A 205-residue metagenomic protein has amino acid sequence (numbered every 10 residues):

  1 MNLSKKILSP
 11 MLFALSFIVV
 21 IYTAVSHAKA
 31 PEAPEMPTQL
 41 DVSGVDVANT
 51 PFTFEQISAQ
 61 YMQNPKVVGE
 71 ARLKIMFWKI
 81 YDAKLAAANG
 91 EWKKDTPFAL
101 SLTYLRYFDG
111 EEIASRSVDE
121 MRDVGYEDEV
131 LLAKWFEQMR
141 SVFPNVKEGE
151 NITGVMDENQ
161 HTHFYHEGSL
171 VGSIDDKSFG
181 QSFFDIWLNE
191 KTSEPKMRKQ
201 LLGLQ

Functional and structural regions predicted by a protein language model:
L3-F13: Bacterial N-terminal signal peptides that target proteins for export
M11-I21: Bacterial N-terminal signal peptides
T23-A30: Boundary at the C-terminal end of the N-terminal hydrophobic targeting segment
P37-W92: N-terminal structural module
M62, E190-Q205: Ligand-recognition surfaces built from glycine- and aromatic
A87-N159: Mid-length scaffold segments of soluble, non-membrane domains
H166-G168: Short strand-turn-strand beta-turns centered on an Asx-Gly dipeptide
G172-M197: Flexible glycine-rich active-site/ligand-binding loops centered on an Asp-His dyad
